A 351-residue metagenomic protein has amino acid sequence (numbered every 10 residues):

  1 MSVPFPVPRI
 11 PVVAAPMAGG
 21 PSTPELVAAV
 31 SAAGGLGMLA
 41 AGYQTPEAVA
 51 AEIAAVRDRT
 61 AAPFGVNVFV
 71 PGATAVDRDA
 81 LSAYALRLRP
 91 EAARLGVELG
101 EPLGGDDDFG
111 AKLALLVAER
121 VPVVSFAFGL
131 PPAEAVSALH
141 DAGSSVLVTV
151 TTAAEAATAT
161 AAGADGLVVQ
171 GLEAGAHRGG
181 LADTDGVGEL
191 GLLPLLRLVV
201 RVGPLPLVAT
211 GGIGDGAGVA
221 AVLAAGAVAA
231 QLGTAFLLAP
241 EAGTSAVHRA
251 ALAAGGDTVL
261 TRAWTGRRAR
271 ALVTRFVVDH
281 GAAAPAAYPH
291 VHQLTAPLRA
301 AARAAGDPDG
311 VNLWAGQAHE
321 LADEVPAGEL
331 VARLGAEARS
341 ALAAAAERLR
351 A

Functional and structural regions predicted by a protein language model:
M1-V202: Active-site entrance/lid segments in N-terminal catalytic domains of soluble metabolic enzymes
H177-V208, G214-A351: Conserved active-site-proximal phosphate/metal-binding subdomains
